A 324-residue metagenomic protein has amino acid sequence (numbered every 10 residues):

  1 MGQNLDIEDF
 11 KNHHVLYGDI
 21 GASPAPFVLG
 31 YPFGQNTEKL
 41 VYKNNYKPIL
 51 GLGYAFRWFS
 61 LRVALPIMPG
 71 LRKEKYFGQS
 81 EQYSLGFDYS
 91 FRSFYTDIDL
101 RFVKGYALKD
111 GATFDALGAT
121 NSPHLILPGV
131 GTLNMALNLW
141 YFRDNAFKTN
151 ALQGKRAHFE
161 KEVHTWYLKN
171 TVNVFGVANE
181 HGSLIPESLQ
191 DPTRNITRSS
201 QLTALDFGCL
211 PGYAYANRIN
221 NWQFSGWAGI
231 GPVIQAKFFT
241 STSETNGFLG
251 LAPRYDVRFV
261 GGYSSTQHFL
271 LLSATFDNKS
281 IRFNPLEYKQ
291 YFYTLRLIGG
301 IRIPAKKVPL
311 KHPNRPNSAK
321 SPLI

Functional and structural regions predicted by a protein language model:
G2-N12, D144-H164, N179, R218-F224 (+1 more regions): Short loop/turn motifs that connect adjacent beta-strands in outer-membrane beta-barrel proteins
F10-L16, P48, R57-F59, R92-T96 (+6 more regions): Outer-envelope beta-barrel architecture signal
H14, P48-L52, E81-L85, L133-L137 (+3 more regions): Hydrophobic, lipid-facing positions within transmembrane beta-strands of outer-membrane proteins
I20-P26, F56-S60, L65-L71, F91-S93 (+8 more regions): Transmembrane beta-strands of outer-membrane beta-barrel pores
S23-I49, S60-G78: Surface-exposed strand-loop-strand hairpins of Gram-negative outer-membrane beta-barrel proteins
G86-L202, T275, I324: Outer-membrane pore/translocation modules
A136-L139, Y291-I324: Outer-membrane beta-barrel "beta-signal"
F175-R258, G262-Q267: Outer-membrane beta-barrel transmembrane domain signature
